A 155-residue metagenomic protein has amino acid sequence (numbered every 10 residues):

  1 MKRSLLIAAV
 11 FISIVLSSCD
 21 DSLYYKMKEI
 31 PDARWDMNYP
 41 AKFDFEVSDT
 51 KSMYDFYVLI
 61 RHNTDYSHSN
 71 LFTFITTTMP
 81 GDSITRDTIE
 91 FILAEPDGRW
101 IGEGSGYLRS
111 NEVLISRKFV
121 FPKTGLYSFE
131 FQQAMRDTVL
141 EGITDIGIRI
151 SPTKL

Functional and structural regions predicted by a protein language model:
V15-S18: C-terminal motif of bacterial Sec signal peptides marking the signal peptidase cleavage site
D20-L23: Bacterial signal peptide processing site
K28-S48: Post-signal peptide N-terminal segment of mature Sec-exported envelope proteins
K51-Y54, V113, F119, K123-Q133: Short tyrosine-centred short linear motifs in exposed loops/low-complexity segments
V58-D65: Short amphipathic, basic-aromatic surface patches that mediate peripheral association with negatively charged
F74, K123-D137, G142-P152: Internal, hydrophobic beta-strand segments that form the core of beta-sheet-rich folds
I75-T76, S83, T88, T138: Coil residues (strongly favoring Ser/Thr
I89-V120: An anionic, turn-rich surface loop/hairpin at beta-sheet edges that serves as a generic interaction/coordination patch
